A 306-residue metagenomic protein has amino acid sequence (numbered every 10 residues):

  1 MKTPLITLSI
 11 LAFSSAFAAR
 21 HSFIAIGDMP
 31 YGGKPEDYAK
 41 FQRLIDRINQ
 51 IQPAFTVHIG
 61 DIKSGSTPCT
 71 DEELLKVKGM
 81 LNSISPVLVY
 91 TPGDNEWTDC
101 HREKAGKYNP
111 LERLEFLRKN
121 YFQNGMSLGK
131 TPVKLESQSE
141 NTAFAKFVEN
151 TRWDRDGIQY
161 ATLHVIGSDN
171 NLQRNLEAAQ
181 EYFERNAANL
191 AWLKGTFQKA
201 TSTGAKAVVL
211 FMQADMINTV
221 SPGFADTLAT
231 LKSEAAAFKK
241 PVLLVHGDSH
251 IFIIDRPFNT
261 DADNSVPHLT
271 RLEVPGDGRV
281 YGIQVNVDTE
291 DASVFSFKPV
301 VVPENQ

Functional and structural regions predicted by a protein language model:
M1-L8: Sec-dependent signal peptide recognition, specifically the positively charged N-region followed immediately by
S9-A18: Hydrophobic h-region of N-terminal signal peptides that target proteins for export in Gram-negative bacteria
F17-E73, A205: N-terminal active-site segment of His-dependent metallophosphoesterases
A25, D37-L44, I59, T70-M80 (+3 more regions): Stable alpha-helical elements in mature extracytoplasmic
A25-G27, T56-D61, L88-G93, L210-M212 (+2 more regions): Active-site neighborhood of phospho(di)ester-bond hydrolases with catalytic His/Asp-centered motifs
D46-F55, Y160-A161, L176-F258: His/acidic metal-ligating clusters that form di-metal
P68, E72-R185, R256-D291: Extended active-site neighborhood of metal-dependent phosphoesterases/phosphodiesterases
I283-Q306: A short C-terminal boundary segment appended to hydrolase-like catalytic domains
